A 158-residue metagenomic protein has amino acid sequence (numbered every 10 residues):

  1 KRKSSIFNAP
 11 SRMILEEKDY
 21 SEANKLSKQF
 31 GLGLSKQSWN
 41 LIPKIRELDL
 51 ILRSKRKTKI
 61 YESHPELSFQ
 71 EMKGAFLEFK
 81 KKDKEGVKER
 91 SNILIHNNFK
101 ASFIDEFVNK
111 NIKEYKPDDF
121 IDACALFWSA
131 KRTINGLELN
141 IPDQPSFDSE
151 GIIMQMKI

Functional and structural regions predicted by a protein language model:
K1-C124, S129-I158: Phosphate- and other anionic-substrate recognition elements at nucleic-acid/protein interfaces
